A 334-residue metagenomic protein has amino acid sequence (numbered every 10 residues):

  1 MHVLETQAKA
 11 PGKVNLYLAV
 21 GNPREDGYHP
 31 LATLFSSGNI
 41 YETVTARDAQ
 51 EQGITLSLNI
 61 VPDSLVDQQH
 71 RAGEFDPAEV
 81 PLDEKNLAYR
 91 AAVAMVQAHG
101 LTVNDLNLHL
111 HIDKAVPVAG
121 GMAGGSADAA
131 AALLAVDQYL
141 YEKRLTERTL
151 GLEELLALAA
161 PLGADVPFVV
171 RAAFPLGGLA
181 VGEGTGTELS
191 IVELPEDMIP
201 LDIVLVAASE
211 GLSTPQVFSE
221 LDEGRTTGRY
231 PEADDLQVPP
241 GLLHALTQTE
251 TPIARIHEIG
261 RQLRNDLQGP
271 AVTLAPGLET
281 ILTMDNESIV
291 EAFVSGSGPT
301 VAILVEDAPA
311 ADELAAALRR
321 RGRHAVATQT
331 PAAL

Functional and structural regions predicted by a protein language model:
M1-V118, D137-R148, E153, A207-E210: ATP-binding N-lobe of GHMP and related small-molecule kinases
K9, P81, K85, H111-L140 (+2 more regions): Glycine/serine-rich anion-binding loops at beta->alpha junctions that coordinate negatively charged ligand groups
L18, E42-A46, D165-V170, V301-I303: Short beta-strand scaffold segments in enzyme catalytic cores
E84-A88, L152, A275-L278, A308-A311: Generic alpha-helical secondary structure
R90-L101, E154, L158-P161, T280-S288 (+1 more regions): Generic non-transmembrane alpha-helical segments
A129, L133-G184: Contiguous, small/hydrophobic- and glycine-enriched helical/loop subdomains that border and often "cap" functional
R171-E291, E306-P309, A316, R321-L334: Conserved, helical-rich catalytic subdomain that frames metal- and/or nucleotide-binding sites in enzyme alpha/beta
